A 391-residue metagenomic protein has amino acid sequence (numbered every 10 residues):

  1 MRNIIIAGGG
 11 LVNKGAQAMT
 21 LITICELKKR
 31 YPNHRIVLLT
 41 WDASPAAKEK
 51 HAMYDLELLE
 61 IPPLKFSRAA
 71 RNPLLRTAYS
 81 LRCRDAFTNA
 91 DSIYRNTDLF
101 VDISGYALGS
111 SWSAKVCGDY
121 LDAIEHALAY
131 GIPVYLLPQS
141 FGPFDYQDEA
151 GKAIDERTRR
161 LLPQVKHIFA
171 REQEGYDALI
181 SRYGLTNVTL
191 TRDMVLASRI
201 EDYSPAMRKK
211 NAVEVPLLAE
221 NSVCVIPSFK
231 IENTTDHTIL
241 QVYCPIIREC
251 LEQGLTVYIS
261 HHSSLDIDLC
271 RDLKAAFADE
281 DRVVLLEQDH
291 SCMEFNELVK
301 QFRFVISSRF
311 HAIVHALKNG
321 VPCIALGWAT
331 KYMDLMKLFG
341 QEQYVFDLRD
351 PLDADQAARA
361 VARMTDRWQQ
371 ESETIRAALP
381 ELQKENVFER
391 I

Functional and structural regions predicted by a protein language model:
M1-I391: Active-site anion-handling motifs in enzyme catalytic cores
